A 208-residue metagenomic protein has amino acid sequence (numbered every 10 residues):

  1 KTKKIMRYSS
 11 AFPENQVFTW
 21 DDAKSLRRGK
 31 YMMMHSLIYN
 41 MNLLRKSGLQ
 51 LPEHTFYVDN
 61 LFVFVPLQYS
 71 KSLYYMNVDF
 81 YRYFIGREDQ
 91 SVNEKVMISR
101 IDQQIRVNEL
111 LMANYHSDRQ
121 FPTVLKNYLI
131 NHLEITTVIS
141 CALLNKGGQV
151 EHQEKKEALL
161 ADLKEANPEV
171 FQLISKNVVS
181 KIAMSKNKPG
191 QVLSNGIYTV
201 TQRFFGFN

Functional and structural regions predicted by a protein language model:
K1-Y74, F84-I98: Donor-binding/catalytic cores of nucleotide-activated saccharide and glycerol-phosphate transferases/polymerases
L51-E53, R119-T123: Short helix-to-loop capping/linker segments positioned immediately adjacent to catalytic or ligand/cofactor-binding
V78-R87, N93-Q120, I139, K146-P168: Catalytic core of nucleotide-sugar-dependent glycosyltransferases
F121-N127, F171: Short, surface-exposed acidic
L125-N131, Q153-E157: Short, charged, amphipathic alpha-helical segments
Y128-L143: Amphipathic alpha-helical repeat scaffolds of TPR domains
K146-N208: Membrane-interface aromatic/basic loop that binds lipid-linked glycans or pyrophosphate carriers, typified by
